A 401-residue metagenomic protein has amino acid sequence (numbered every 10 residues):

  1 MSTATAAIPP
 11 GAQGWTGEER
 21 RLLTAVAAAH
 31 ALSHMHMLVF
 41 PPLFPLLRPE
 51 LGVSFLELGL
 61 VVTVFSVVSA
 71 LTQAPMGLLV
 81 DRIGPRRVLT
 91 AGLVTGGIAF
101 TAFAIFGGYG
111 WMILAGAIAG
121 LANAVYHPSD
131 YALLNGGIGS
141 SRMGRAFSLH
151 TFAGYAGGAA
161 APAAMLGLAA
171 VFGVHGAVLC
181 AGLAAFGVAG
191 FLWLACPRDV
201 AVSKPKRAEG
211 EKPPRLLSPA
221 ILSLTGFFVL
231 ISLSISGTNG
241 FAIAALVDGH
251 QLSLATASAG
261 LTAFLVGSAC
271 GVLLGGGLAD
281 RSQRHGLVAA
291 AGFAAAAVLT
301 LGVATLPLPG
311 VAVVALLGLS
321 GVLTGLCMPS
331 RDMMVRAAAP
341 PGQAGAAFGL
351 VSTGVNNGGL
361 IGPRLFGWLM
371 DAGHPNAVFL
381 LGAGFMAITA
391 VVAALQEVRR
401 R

Functional and structural regions predicted by a protein language model:
L38, S66-A74, G158-A159, L265-A269 (+2 more regions): Residue-level signature of mid-helix packing/kink "hotspots" within the transmembrane helices of 12-pass Major
F40-P41, A220-L265, A269: Extracytoplasmic gate region of multi-pass secondary transporters
L71-G107: Conserved MFS/SLC helix-loop-helix module at the cytosolic interface between two early adjacent transmembrane helices
T72-G84, V272-R284, M370: Helix-to-loop junctions at the C-terminal end of transmembrane segments in multipass secondary transporters
R82-L93, R281-F293: Cytoplasmic membrane-interface "Motif A"-like loop-to-helix N-cap segments of 12-TM Major Facilitator Superfamily
A115-G154: Cytoplasmic helix-loop-helix junction between adjacent transmembrane helices in 12-TM secondary transporters
H150-C196: Helix-loop-helix hairpin linking two adjacent transmembrane segments in secondary transporters
H285-R331: C-terminal transmembrane helical hairpin of 12-TM major facilitator-type secondary transporters
